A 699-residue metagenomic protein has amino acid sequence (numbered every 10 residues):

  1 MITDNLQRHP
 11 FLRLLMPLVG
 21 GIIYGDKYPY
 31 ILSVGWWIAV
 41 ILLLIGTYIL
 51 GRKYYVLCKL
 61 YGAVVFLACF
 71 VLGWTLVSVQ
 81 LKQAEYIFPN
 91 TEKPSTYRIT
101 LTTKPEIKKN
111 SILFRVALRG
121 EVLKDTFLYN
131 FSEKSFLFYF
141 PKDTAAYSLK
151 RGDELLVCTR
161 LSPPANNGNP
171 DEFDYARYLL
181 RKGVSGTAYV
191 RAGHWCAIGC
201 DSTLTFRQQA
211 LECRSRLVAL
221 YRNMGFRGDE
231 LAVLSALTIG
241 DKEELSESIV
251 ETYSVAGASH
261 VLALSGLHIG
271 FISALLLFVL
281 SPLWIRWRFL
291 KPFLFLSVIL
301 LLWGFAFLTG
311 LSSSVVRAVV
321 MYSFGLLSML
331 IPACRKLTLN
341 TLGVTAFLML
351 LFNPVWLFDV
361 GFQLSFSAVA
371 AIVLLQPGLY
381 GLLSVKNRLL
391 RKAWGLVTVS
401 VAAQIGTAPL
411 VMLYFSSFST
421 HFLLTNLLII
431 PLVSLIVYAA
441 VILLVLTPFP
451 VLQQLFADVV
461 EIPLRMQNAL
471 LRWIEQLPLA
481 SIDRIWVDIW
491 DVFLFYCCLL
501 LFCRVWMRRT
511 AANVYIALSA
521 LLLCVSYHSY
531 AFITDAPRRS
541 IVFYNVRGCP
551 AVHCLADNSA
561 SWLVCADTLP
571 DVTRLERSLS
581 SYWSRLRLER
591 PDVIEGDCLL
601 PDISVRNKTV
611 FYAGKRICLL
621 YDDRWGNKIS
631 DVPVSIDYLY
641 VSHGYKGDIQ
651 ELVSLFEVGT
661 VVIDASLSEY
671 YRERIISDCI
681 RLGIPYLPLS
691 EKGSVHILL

Functional and structural regions predicted by a protein language model:
M1-P94, R317: N-terminal leader/targeting segments
M1-Y28, S328-M329, C334-K336, Y438 (+1 more regions): Hydrophobic alpha-helical segments
I2-D4, K59-A63, C69-H260, L588-L600 (+7 more regions): Membrane-interface helix/helix-cap signal primarily in integral membrane proteins
D4, R13, G21, R52 (+6 more regions): Hydrophobic alpha-helical transmembrane segments in multi-pass membrane proteins
G21, I99, T159, L237 (+8 more regions): Divalent metal-coordination and catalytic microenvironments
S33-L44, L364-S365, N426-P431, D488-D491: Alpha-helical transmembrane segments of polytopic membrane proteins
A146-Y147, E154-R160, Y178, V184 (+2 more regions): Non-globular, low-confidence helical/coil segments that flank catalytic cores
Q209, R216, L220, K392 (+8 more regions): Low-complexity, intrinsically disordered, cysteine-poor segments enriched in small/polar and charged residues
